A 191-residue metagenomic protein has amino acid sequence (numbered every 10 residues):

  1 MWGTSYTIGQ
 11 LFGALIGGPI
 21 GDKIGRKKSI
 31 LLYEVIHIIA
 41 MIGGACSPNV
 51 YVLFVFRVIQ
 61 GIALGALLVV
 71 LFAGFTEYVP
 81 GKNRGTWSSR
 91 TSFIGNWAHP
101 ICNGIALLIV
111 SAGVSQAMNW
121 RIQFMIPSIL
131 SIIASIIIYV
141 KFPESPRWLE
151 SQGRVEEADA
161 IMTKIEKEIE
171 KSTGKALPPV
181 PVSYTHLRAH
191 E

Functional and structural regions predicted by a protein language model:
T7-L15, P100: Residue-level signature of mid-helix packing/kink "hotspots" within the transmembrane helices of 12-pass Major
G25, C46-Y51: Helix-breaking motifs and short loop linkers at transmembrane-helix boundaries and internal kinks in secondary membrane
I30-M41: Structural signature of the two symmetry-related core transmembrane helices
V52-F56: Short hydrophobic/alpha-helical segments at membrane-entry points of transmembrane helices in Major Facilitator
Q60-L71: Core transmembrane helices of Major Facilitator Superfamily
S88-V110, L130-S131: Glycine-rich segments within core transmembrane alpha-helices of 12-TM secondary carriers
Q116-S183: Central mid-sequence intracellular linker of multi-pass
T185-E191: Conserved small/polar residues in nucleotide/adenosyl-binding loops
